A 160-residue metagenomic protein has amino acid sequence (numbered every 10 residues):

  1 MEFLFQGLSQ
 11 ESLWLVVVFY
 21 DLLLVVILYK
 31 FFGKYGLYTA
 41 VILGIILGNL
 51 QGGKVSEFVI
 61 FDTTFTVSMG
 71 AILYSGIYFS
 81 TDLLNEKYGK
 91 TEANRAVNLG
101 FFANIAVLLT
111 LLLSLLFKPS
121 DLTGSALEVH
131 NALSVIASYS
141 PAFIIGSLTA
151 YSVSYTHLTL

Functional and structural regions predicted by a protein language model:
M1-L84: Hydrophobic transmembrane alpha-helices
Y35-V41, R95-F102: Cytoplasmic-side transmembrane-helix entry/capping segments in multi-pass membrane proteins
Q51-F61, K87, L109-D121: Transmembrane alpha-helix boundary signature
S75-L99, P119: Internal transmembrane alpha-helix with an interfacial aromatic "cap," most often the third helix
A96-L122, Y151: Transmembrane alpha-helix/helix-exit interface in multi-pass inner-membrane proteins
S114-Y139: Membrane-interface interhelical connector segments
V135-G146, A150: Membrane-embedded alpha-helical bundles of multi-pass transporters/translocases, especially carrier/permease families
T156-L160: Conserved small/polar residues in nucleotide/adenosyl-binding loops
